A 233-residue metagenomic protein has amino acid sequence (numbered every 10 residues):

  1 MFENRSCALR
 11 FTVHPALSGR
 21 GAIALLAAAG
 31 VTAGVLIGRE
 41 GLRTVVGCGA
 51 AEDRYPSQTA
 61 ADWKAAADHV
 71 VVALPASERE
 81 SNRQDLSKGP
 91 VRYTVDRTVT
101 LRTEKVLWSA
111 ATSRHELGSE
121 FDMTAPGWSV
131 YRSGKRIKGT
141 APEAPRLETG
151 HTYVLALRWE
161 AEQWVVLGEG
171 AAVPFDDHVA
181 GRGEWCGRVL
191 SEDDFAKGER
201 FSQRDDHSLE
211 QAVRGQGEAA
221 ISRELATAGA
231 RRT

Functional and structural regions predicted by a protein language model:
F2-V46, S133-T233: Netrin-like (NTR/C345C) domain of secreted extracellular proteins
R39-R97, I221-T233: Extracytoplasmic low-complexity, Pro/Thr/Ser/Ala/Gly-rich segments that lie immediately after a secretion/anchoring
A66-V70, T94-T98, E116-E120, P142 (+1 more regions): Extracytoplasmic
V72-L74, T98-R102, V154-A156: Soluble periplasmic/extracytoplasmic beta-strand elements of cell-envelope proteins
P75, T103-K105, V166: Residue-level detector of beta-propeller blades
L86-G89, S113, Q163-G168: Surface-exposed patches in mature extracellular/periplasmic domains of secreted proteins
G89-S133: OB-fold (S1/OB) nucleic-acid-binding surfaces
